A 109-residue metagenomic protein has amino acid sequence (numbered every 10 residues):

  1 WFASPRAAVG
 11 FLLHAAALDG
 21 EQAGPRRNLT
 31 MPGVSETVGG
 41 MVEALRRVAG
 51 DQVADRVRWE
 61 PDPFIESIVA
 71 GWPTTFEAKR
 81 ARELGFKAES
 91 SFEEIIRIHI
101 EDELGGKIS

Functional and structural regions predicted by a protein language model:
W1-A3, T74-T75: Short glycine- and hydrophobic/aromatic-rich loop-to-beta-strand nucleating segment in the catalytic cores
A3-V69, I108: Mid/C-terminal beta-alpha module of Rossmann-like enzyme folds, strongest in SDR-family dehydrogenases/epimerases
A15, L45-V48, A88, H99-E103: Alpha-helix boundary/capping residues
G39, E89-S90: Loop/helix-junction capping segments adjacent to catalytic residues or to phosphate/diphosphate-binding pockets
V53, A88-E89: Residue-level detector of short coil/turn "hinge" positions at structural boundaries
W59-P61, G71-P73, A78-E83, S90-S109: Amphipathic terminal alpha-helices
